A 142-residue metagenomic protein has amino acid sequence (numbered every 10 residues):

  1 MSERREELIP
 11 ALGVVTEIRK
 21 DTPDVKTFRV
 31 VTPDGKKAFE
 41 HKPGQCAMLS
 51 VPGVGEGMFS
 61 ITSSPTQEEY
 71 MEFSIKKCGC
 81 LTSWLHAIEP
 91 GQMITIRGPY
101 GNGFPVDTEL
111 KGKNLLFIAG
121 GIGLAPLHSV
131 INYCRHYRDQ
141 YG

Functional and structural regions predicted by a protein language model:
S2-Q92: Ferredoxin-reductase
E6, C80-G142: FNR/FR-type flavoprotein reductase catalytic core
